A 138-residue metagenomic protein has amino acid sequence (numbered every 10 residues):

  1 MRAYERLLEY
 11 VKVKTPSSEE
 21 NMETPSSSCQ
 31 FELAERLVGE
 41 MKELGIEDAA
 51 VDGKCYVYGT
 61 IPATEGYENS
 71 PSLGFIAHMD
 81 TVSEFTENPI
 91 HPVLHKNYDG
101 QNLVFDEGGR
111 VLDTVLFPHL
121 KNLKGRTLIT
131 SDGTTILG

Functional and structural regions predicted by a protein language model:
M1-L8, D48, S70-L73, H119: Residue-level signal for the start and early helices of compact helical domains
R2-S28, T127-I129: N-terminal capping segment at the start of a domain
S18, A63, L137: Short, electropositive, low-hydrophobicity segments enriched in small/polar residues
M22-I76, D80, I90-H91: A non-catalytic alpha/beta surface segment that caps or lines the substrate-entry region of metallo-dependent hydrolase
Y67-G138: Active-site metal-coordination/substrate-binding segment of hydrolases, especially metallo-dependent peptidases
